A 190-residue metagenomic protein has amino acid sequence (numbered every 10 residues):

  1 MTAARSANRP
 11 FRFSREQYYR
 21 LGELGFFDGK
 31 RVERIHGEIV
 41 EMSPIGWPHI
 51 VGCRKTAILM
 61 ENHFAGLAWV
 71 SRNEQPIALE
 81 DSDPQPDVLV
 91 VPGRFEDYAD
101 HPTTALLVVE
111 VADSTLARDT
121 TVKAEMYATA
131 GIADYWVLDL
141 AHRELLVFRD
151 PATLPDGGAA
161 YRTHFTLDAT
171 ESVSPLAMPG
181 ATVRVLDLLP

Functional and structural regions predicted by a protein language model:
M1-P190: Gly/Pro/Ser/Thr-rich low-complexity, intrinsically disordered segments predominantly at protein N-termini
